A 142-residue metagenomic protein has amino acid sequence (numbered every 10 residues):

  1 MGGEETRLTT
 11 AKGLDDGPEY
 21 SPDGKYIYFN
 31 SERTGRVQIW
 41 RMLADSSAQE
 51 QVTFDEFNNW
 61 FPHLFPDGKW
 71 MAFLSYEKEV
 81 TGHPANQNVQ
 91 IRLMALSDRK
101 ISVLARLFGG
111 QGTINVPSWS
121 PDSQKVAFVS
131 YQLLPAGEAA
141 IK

Functional and structural regions predicted by a protein language model:
M1-K142: Sequence signature of WD/YWTD-type beta-propeller architectures
